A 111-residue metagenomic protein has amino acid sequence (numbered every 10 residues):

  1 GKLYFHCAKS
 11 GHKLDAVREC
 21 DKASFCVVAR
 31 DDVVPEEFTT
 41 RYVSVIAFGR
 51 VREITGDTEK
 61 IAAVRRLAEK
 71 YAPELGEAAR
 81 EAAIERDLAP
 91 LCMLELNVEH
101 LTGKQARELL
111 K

Functional and structural regions predicted by a protein language model:
G1-V33: A short mixed-secondary-structure module that forms the rim of ligand-binding clefts
R30-K111: Charged, gly/pro-rich active-site loop segments
